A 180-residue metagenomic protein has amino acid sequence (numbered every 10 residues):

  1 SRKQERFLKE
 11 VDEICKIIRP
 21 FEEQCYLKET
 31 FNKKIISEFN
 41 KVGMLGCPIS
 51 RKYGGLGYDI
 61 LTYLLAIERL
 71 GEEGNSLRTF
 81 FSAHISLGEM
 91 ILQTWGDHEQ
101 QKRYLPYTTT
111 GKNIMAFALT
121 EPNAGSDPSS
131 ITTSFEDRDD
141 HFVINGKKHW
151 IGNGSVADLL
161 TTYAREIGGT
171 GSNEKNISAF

Functional and structural regions predicted by a protein language model:
S1-S82, E99-R103, Y107-T110: Amphipathic, small/basic residue-rich leader segments at the start of a protein or domain
C15, G43, S50, A66 (+5 more regions): Buried hydrophobic positions in well-ordered alpha/beta secondary-structure cores of metabolic enzymes
R19, T79-E99, G125-P128, D139: N-terminal glycine-rich flavin-associated loop
K52, L119-A124, H149-W150: Short, solvent-exposed loop/turn elements at beta->coil junctions and helix N-caps that rim active or binding pockets
L92, D127-I131, G154-A157, N173: Short acidic, glycine/serine/threonine-rich loops at helix termini
G111-L119: A short, Trp-centered hydrophobic/proline-enriched beta-strand micro-motif
T133-E136: A structural signal for short hydrophobic beta-strand segments in well-ordered beta-sheet cores
N145-F180: A short core secondary-structure module
